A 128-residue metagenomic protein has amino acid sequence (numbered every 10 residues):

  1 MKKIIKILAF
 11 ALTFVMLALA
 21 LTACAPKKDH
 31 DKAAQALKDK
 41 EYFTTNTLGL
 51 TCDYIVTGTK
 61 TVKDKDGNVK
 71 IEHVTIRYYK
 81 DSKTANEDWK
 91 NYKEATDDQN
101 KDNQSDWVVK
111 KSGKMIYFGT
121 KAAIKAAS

Functional and structural regions predicted by a protein language model:
M1-A11: Bacterial N-terminal signal peptides that target proteins for export
L19-A23: C-terminal motif of bacterial Sec signal peptides marking the signal peptidase cleavage site
A25-K27: Bacterial signal peptide processing site
A34-N103: Short, solvent-exposed recognition patches
Q99-S128: A short, solvent-exposed beta-edge/loop patch
